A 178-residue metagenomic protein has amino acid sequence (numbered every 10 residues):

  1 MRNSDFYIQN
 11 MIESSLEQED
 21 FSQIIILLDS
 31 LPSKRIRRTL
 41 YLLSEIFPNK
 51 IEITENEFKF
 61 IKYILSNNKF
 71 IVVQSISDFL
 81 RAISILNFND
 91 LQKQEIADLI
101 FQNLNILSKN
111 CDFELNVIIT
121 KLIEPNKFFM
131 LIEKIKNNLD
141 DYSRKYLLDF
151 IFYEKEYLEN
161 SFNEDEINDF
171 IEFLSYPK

Functional and structural regions predicted by a protein language model:
M1-K59, Y63-V73, S77: Extended repeat-based scaffolds of very large eukaryotic assembly and lipid-transport proteins
S4-M11, I36-F47, V73-I85, N110-P125 (+2 more regions): Amphipathic alpha-helical elements of HEAT/ARM-like alpha-solenoid repeat scaffolds that form extended
E19, P32, F47-I51, N68-K69 (+5 more regions): Helix-turn/linker elements and helix-coil junctions of extended alpha-helical scaffolds
D20, P32-S33, N89, N103 (+2 more regions): Intrinsically disordered, low-complexity coil/linker segments enriched for acidic/polar and small residues
I25-D29, K59-K69, F101-K109, E133-D140 (+1 more regions): HEAT/HEAT-like alpha-solenoid repeats
E52-F60, L91-L99, N126-K134, S161-D169: Short sequence/structural elements of tandem HEAT/ARM alpha-solenoid repeats
E57, S75, N103, K127 (+2 more regions): Residue-level recognition of alpha-helix termini/interfacial anchor residues
D149-K178: Eukaryotic acidic, Ser/Thr-rich intrinsically disordered low-complexity regions
